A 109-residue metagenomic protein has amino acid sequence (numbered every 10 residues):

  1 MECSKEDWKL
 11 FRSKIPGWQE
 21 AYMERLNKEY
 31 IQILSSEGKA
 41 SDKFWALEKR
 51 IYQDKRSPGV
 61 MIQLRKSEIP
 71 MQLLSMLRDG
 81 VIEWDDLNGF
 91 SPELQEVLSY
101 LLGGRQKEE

Functional and structural regions predicted by a protein language model:
M1-E109: Acidic, Ser/Pro/Thr-rich low-complexity regulatory regions and the short amphipathic helical interaction modules they
